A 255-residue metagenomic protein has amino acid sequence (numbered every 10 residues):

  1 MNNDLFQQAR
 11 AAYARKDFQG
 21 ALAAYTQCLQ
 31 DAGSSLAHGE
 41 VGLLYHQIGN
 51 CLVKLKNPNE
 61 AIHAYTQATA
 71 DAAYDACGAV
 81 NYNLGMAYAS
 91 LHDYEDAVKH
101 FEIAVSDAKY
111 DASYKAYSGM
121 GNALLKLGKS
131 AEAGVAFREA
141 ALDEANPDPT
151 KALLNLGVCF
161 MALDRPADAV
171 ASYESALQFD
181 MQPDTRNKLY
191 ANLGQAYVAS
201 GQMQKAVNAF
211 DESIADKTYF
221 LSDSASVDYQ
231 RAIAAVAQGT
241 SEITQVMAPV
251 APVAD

Functional and structural regions predicted by a protein language model:
N2-S35, L43, N50-K54: Alpha-helical segment of the N-proximal tetratricopeptide repeat
R10-A14, G39, L43-K54, A79-S90 (+3 more regions): Conserved alpha-helical positions within TPR/SEL1-like repeat arrays
D31-V41, T69-C77, V105-S113, D143-E144 (+1 more regions): Flexible helix-coil transition and linker loops at the boundaries of alpha-helical arrays
N83, K115-K126, V135-Q182: Alpha-helical adaptor scaffolds
L142, E174-Q178, A191, V198-L221: TPR/TPR-like (Sel1-like) alpha-helical repeat modules
